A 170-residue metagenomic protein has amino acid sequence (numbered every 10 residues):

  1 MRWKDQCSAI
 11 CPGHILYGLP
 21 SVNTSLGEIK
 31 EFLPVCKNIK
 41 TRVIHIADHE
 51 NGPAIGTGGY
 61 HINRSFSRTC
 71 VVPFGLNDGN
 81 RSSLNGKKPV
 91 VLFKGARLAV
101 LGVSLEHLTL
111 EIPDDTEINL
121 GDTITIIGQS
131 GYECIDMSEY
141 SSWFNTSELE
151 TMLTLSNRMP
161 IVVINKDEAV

Functional and structural regions predicted by a protein language model:
M1-V170: Active-site anion/phosphate-binding pocket segments in diverse small-molecule metabolic enzymes
